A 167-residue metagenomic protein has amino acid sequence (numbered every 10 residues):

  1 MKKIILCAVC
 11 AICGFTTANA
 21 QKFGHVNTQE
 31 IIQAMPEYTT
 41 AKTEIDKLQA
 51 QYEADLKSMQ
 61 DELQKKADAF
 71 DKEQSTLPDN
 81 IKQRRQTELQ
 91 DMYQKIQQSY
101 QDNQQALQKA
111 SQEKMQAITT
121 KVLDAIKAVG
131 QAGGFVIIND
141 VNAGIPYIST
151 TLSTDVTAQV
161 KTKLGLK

Functional and structural regions predicted by a protein language model:
I4-G14: Sec-dependent N-terminal signal peptides
F15-A20: Sec/Tat signal peptide C-region and signal peptidase I cleavage site
Q21-I145, K167: Amphipathic alpha-helical segments
I148-S149: Short, exposed beta-strand-loop hairpins at the edges of beta-sheets in extracellular/periplasmic proteins
